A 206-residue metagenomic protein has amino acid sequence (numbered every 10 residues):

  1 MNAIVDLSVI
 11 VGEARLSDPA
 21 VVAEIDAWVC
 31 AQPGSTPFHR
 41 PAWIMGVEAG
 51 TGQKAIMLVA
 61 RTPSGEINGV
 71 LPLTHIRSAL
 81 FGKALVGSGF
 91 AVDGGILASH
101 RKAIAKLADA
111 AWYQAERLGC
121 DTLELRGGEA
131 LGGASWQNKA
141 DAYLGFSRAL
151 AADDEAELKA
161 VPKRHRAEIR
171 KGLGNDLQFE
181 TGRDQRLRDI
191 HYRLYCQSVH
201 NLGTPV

Functional and structural regions predicted by a protein language model:
D6-S64, L71-G82, G127-V206: A conserved beta-strand-loop-helix scaffold within acyl/acetyltransferase catalytic domains
T74-A142: Acyl-donor binding region in acyl/amide transferases
